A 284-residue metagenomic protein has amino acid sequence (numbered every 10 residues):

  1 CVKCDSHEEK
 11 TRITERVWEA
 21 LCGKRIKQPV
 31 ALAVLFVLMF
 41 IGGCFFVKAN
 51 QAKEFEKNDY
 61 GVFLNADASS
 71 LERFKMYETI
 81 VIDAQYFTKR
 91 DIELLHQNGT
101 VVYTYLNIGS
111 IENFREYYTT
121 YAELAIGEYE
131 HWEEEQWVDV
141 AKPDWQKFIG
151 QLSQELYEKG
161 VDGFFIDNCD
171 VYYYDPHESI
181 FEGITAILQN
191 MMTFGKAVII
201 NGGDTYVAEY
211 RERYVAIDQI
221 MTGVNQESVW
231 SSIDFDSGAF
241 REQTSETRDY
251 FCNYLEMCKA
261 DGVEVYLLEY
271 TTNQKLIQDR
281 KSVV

Functional and structural regions predicted by a protein language model:
L21-V34: N-terminal Sec-pathway targeting helices
N50-E72, E78-A84: Boundary/entry segment of secreted carbohydrate-active catalytic domains
T104, I166, T222: Conserved, mostly hydrophobic/aromatic
S110-Q151: Active-site-adjacent "subsite" loops/lids of carbohydrate-active enzymes
F148-P176: Active-site groove signature of glycoside hydrolases
I184-R211, G262-T272: Aromatic-lined carbohydrate-recognition surfaces of secreted/lumenal glycan-active proteins
R213-T244: Aromatic- and acid-rich polysaccharide-binding/catalytic face of secreted or lumenal carbohydrate-active enzymes
V283-V284: Conserved small/polar residues in nucleotide/adenosyl-binding loops
